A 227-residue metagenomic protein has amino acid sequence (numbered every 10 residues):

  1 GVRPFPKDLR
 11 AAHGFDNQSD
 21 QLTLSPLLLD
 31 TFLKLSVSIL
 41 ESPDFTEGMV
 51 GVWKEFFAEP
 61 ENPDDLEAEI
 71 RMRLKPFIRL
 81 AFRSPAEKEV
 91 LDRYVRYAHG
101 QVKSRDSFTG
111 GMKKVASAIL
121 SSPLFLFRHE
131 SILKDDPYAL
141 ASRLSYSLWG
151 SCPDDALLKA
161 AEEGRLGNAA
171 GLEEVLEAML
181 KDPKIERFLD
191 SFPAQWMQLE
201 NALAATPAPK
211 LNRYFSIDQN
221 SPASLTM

Functional and structural regions predicted by a protein language model:
G1-M227: Low-complexity, glycine/serine/threonine/alanine-rich intrinsically disordered linker and propeptide segments
